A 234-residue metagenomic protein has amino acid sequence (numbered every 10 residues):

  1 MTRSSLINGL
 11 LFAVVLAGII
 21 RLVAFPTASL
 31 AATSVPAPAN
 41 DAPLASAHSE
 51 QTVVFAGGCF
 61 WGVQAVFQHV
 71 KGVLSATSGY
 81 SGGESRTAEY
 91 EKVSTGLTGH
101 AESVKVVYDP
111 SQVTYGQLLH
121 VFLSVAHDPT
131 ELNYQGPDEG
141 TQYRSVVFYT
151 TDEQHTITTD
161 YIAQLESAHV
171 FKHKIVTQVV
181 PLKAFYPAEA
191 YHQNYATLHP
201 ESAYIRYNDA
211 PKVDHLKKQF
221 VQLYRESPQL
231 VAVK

Functional and structural regions predicted by a protein language model:
T2-K234: Flexible coil/turn and secondary-structure edge motifs
